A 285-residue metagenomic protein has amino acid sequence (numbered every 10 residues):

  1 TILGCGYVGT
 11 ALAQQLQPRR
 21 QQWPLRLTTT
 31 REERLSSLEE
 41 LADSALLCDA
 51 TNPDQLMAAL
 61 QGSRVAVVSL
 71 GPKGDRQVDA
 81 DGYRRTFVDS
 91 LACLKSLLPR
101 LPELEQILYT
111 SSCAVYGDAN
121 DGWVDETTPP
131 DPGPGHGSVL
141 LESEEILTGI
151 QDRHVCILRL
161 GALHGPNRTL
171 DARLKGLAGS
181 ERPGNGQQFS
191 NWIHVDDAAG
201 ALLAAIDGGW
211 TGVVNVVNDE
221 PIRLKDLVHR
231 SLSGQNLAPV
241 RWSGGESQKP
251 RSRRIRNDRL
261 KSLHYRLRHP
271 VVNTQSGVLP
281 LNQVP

Functional and structural regions predicted by a protein language model:
T1-G4: Conserved N-terminal Rossmann-fold NAD(P)-binding element of oxidoreductases
V8: Hydrophobic/small residue at the entry helix of a nucleotide-binding pocket
T30-C93: NAD(P)H-binding glycine-rich loop region in Rossmannoid oxidoreductase-like domains and their noncatalytic homologs
L47-P53, Q248-P285: C-terminal amphipathic/interface module of NAD(P)-dependent oxidoreductases and related NAD-binding regulators
C93-G133: Conserved Rossmann-fold NAD(P)-dependent oxidoreductase catalytic core, especially the SDR/UDP-sugar
N120-I157: Catalytic helix-loop patch of NAD(P)-dependent Rossmann-fold dehydrogenases
V139, L163, T169-R173, R182-A204: Substrate-positioning beta->alpha
A199-L202, D207-R251, R256: Mid/C-terminal beta-alpha module of Rossmann-like enzyme folds, strongest in SDR-family dehydrogenases/epimerases
